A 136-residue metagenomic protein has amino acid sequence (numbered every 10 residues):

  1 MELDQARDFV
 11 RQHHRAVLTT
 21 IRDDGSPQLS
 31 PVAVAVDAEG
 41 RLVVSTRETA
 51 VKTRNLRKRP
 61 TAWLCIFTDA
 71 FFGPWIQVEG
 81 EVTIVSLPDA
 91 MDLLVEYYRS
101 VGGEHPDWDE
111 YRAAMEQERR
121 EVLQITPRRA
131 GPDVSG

Functional and structural regions predicted by a protein language model:
M1-A16: Short, basic/aromatic recognition patches
L3-D4, T49-A50, W108: Structural motif corresponding to alpha-helix initiation and N-cap regions
V10-R11, R57-K58, E116: Alpha-helix boundary recognition
H14-E48, L56, A62-I66, W75-Q77: Short beta-strand segments
H14-R15, T61, P106, A130: Generic structural signal for secondary-structure transition and capping sites
A50-K52, F71: Short, surface-exposed beta-strand-loop junctions and turns on beta-sheet-rich folds
T68-D69, P127: Short secondary-structure boundary segments
P74-G136: Charged, gly/pro-rich active-site loop segments
